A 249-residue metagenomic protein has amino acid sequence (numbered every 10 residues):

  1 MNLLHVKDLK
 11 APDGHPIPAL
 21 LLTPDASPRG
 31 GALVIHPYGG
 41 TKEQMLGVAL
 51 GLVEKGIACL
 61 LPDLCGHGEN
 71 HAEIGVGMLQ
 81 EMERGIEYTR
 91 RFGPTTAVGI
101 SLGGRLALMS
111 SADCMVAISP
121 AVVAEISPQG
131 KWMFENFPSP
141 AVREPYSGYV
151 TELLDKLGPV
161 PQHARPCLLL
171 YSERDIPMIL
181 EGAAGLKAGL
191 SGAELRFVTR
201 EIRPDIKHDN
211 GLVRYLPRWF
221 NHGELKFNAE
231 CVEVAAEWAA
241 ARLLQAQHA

Functional and structural regions predicted by a protein language model:
M1-D25: N-terminal cap/lid segment of alpha/beta-hydrolase-fold proteins
Y38-L50, L64, E181-G182: The serine-hydrolase catalytic nucleophile loop
Q44, A72-R91: Alpha/beta-hydrolase active-site loop
A49-E69: Conserved alpha/beta-hydrolase
A72, G192-A249: C-terminal catalytic histidine-bearing segment of alpha/beta-hydrolase fold enzymes
M109-Y149: Hydrolase active-site cap/lid region
H163-A164, L169-Y171: Short beta-strand/loop motif that positions the catalytic acidic residue of the alpha/beta-hydrolase fold
M178-G189, T199: Short alpha-helix in the alpha/beta-hydrolase fold that links the catalytic acid
